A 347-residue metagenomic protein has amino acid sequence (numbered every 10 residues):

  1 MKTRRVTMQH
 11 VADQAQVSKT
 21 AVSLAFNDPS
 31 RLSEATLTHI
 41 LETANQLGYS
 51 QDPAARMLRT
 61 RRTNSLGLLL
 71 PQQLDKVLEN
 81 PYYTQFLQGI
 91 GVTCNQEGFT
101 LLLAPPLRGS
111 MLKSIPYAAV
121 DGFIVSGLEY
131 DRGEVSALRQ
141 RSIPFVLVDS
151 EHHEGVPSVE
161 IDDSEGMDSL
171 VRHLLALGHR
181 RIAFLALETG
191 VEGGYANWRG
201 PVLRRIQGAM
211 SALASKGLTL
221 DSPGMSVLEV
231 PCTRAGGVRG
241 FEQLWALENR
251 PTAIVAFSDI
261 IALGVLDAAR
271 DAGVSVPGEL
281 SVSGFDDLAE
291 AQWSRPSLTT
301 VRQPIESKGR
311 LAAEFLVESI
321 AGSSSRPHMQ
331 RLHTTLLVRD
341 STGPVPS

Functional and structural regions predicted by a protein language model:
M1-S65, P346: N-terminal helix-turn-helix DNA-binding module of bacterial transcription factors
M1-T7, P53, S65-R172, A176: Alpha-helical recognition/docking segments in bacterial nutrient-uptake and carbohydrate-utilization systems
Q14, A21, R61-D75, G122 (+1 more regions): Short beta-strand segments enriched in small/hydrophobic residues
G67, R180-L185, T252-V255, L280-S281: Conserved beta-strand elements of the Class I
Q72-Q85, P106-S110, V159-S169, L185-G240 (+4 more regions): Hinge/beta->alpha junction and helix N-cap segments in small-molecule ligand-binding domains
R180-R181, L220-M225, V276-S281: Short acidic capping loops at alpha-helix termini that bridge into adjacent secondary structure
V238-S347: Flexible loop/turn connectors
